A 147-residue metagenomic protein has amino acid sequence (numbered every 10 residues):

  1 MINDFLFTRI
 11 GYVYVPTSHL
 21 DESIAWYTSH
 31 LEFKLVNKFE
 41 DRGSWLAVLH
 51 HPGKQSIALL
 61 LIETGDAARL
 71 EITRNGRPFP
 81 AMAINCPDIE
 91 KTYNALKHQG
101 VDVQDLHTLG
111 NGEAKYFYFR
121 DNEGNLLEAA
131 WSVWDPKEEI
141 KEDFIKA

Functional and structural regions predicted by a protein language model:
M1-L6, Y93-A147: Vicinal oxygen chelate
F5, Y14-I57: Core segments of cupin and vicinal oxygen chelate
R9-S18, A47-G53, L70-K97, K115-R120 (+1 more regions): Vicinal oxygen chelate
D21-E32, E63-R69, Y93, D135: Short N-terminal helix-initiation segments at or just after the protein's N-terminus
K38-F39, E71-N75, H107-T108: Short histidine-centered beta-strand/loop micro-motifs that create catalytic or ligand/metal-coordination sites
S44-L46, D66-I72, D105, K137-E139: A short, acidic/glycine-rich surface segment
I57-L59, L127: Short beta-strand segments
